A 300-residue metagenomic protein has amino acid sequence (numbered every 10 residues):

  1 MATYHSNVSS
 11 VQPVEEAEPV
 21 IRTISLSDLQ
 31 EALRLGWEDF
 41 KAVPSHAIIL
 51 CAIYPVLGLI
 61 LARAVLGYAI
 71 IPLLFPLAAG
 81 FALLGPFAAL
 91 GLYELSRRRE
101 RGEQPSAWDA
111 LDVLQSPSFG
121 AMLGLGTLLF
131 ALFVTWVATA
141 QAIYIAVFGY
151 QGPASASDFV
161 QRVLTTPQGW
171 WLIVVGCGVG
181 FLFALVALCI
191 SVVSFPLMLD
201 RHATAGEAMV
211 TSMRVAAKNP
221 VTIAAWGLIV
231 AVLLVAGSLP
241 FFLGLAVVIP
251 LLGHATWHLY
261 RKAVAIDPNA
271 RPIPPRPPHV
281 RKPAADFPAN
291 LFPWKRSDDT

Functional and structural regions predicted by a protein language model:
M1-T300: Hydrophobic alpha-helical membrane segments
